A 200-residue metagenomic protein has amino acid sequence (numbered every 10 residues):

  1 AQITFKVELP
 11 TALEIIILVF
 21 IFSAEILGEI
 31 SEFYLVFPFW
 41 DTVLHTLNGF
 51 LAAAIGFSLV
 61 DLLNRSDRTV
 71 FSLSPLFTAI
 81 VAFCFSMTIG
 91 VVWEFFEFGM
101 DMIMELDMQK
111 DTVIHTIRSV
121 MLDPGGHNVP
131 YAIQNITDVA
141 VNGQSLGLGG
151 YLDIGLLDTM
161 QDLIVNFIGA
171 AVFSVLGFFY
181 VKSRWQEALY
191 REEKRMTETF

Functional and structural regions predicted by a protein language model:
Q2-A12, R68-L73: Membrane-interface helix-boundary motifs at transmembrane edges
Q2-V7, I26-L35, L62-L63: Transmembrane alpha-helix boundary signature
E8-V19, T42-H45: Cytoplasmic-side transmembrane-helix entry/capping segments in multi-pass membrane proteins
V19-A24, N48-G56, T78-W93: Alpha-helical transmembrane segments of multi-pass integral membrane proteins
I30-D41, M87-F173: Interfacial helix-loop-helix junctions of multi-pass membrane proteins
L47-N64, M102-M108, I168-K182: Membrane-interfacial alpha-helical segments at the cytosolic side of multi-pass membrane proteins
V60-S74, I114-V120, K182-Q186: Alpha-helical transmembrane bundle and helix-membrane interface signal in multi-pass integral membrane proteins
E187-F200: Short, highly charged, low-complexity non-transmembrane loops/tails of multi-pass membrane proteins
